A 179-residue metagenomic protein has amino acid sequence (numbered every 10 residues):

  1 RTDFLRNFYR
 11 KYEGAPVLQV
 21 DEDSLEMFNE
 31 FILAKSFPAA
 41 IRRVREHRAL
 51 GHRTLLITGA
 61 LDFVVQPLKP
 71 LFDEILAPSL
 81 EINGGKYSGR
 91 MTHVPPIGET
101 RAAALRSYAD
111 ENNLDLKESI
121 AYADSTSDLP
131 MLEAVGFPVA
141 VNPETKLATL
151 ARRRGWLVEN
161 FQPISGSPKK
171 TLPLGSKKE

Functional and structural regions predicted by a protein language model:
R1-E13: N-terminal helical cap/lid subdomain that shapes the substrate entry/recognition surface in HAD-like hydrolases
V17, E22-D23, N29-E179: C-terminal cap/substrate-recognition subdomain and adjoining C-terminal extension of metal-dependent phosphatase-like
